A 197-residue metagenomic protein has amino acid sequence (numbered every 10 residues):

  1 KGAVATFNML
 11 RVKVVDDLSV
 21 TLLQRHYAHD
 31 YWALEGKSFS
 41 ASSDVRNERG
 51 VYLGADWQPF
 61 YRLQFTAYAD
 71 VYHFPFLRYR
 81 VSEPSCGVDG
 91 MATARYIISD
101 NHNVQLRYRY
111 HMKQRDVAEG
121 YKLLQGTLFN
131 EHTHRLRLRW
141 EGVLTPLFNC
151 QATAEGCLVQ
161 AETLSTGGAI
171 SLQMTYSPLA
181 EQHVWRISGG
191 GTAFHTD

Functional and structural regions predicted by a protein language model:
K1-D197: Exposed, low-structure sequence patches enriched in small/polar residues
